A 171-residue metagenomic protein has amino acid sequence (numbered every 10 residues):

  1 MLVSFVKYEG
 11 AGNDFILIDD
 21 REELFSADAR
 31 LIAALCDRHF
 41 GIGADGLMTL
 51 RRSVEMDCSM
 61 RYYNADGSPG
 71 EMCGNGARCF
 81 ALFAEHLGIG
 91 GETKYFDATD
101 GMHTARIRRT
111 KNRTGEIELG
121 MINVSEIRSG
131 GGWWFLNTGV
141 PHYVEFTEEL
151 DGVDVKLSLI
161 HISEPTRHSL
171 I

Functional and structural regions predicted by a protein language model:
M1-L2, I32, R52-S68, S125-I127: Short, hydrophobic/aliphatic alpha-helical segments
V6-V54: N-terminal beta-alpha supersecondary unit
I16-L17, G41, L47-T49, S59-Y63 (+2 more regions): Short, conserved beta-strand segments within well-ordered enzyme catalytic domains that often line or immediately flank
I18-D20, M121, E145-E148: Short beta-strand-to-loop capping motifs
A29-A34, I127-R128, V155-L159: Short Pro/Gly-enriched beta-strand edge/turn motifs at strand-loop
A65-T138: Acidic, low-complexity central loop/insert segments
F135-K156: Active-site rim beta-loop-alpha module in soluble metabolic enzymes
I160-I171: Single conserved hydrophobic/aromatic residue that forms the stacking wall/gate of nucleotide- or nucleobase-binding
